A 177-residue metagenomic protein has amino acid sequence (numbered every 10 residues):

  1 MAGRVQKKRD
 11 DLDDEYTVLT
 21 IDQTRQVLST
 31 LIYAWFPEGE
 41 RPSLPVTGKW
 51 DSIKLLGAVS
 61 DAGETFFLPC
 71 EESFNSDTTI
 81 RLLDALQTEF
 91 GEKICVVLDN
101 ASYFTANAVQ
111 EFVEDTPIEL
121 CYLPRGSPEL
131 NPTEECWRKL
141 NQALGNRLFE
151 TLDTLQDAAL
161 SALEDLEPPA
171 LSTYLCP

Functional and structural regions predicted by a protein language model:
A2-D84: Extended, low-complexity cationic-aromatic segments
E15-Y16, T65, T133-P177: C-terminal anion-handling pockets and recognition modules
L19-D22, V96-L98, Y122-P124, C176: Short beta-strand segments
I21-Q23, E92-T105, N131: Acidic/histidine-rich, metal-coordinating catalytic segments
T30-L44, V109-P124, A143: A short alpha/beta connector and helix-capping loop motif
T79, T88, V96-A101, E111 (+1 more regions): Single, function-defining residue in the core of a domain
L83-A85, V96, V113, E135 (+2 more regions): A generic "structured core" feature
D99-N100, N107, C121-A143, D153-L155: RNase H-like two-metal-ion nuclease catalytic core shared by retroviral integrases and related mobile-element nucleases
